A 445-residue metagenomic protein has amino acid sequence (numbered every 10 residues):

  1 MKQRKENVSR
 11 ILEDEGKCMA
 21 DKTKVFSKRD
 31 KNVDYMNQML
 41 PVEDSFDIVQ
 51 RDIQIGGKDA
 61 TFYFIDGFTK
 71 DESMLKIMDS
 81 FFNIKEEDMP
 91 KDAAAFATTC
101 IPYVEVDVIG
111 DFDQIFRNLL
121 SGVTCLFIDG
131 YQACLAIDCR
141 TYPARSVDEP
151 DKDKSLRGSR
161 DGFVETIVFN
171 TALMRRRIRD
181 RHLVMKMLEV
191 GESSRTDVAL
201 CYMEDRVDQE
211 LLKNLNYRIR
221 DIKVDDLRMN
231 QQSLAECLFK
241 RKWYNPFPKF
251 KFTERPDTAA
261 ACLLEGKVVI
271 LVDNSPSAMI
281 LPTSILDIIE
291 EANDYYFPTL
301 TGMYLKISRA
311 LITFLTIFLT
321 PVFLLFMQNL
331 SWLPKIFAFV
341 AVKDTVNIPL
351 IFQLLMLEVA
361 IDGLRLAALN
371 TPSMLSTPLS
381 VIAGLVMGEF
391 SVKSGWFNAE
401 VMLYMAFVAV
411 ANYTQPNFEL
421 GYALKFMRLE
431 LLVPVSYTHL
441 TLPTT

Functional and structural regions predicted by a protein language model:
M1-V322, F326, W332, T445: Membrane-embedded alpha-helical signal segments
V269, S277, T283-L429: Transmembrane alpha-helical segments that form the functional core of multipass membrane systems
V435: Histidine/acidic residue-rich metal-binding segments in metalloenzymes
T438-T444: Conserved small/polar residues in nucleotide/adenosyl-binding loops
